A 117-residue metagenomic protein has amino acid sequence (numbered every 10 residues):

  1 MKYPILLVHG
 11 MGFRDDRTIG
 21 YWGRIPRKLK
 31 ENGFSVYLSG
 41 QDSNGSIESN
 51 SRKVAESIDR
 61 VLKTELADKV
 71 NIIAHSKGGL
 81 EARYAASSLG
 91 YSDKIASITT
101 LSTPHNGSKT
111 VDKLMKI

Functional and structural regions predicted by a protein language model:
M1-L38: Short, surface-exposed "cap/lid" segments of acyl-processing enzymes
I5, H9, V36, S51-I117: Serine-dependent carboxylesterase/thioesterase catalytic core of lipase-like alpha/beta-hydrolase/SGNH enzymes
F13-R14, N44, N106: Active-site loop signature of alpha/beta-hydrolase-fold enzymes
T18-I19, E48-S51: Conserved strand-to-helix beginnings and helix N-cap segments that scaffold or border functional pockets
S39-E48: Short beta->alpha junction loops
